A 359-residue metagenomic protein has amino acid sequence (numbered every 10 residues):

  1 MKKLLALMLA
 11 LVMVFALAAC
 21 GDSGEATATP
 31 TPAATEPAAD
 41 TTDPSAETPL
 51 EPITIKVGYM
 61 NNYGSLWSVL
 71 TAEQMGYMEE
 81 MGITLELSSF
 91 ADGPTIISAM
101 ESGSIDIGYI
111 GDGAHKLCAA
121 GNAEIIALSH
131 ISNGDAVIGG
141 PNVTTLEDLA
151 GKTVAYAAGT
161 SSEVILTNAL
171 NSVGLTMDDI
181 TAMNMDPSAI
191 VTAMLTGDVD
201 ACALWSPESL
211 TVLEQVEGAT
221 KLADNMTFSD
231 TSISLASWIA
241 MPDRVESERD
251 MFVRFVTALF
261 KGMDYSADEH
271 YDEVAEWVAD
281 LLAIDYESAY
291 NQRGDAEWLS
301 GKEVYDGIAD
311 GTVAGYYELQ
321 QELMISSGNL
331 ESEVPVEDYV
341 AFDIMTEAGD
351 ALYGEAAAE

Functional and structural regions predicted by a protein language model:
M1-L9: Positively charged n-region of N-terminal signal peptides that target proteins for export
L9, M13-L17: Hydrophobic core
A18-P30: Bacterial lipoprotein signal-peptidase II cleavage site
T29-D186, A193, D200-S206, K221-L222 (+1 more regions): Short, glycine-/small- and polar/acidic-enriched structural segments that line small-molecule recognition paths
I105-I107, T196, D200, A296-V313 (+1 more regions): Short amphipathic alpha-helical segments at helix boundaries and their inter-helical linkers
D106, D112-G113, M183, A189-L282: Pocket-lining segment of extracytoplasmic ligand-binding domains
E246-E331: Secondary-structure end/capping motifs
Y317-E359: Conserved C-terminal helix/tail region of periplasmic/extracytoplasmic solute-binding proteins
